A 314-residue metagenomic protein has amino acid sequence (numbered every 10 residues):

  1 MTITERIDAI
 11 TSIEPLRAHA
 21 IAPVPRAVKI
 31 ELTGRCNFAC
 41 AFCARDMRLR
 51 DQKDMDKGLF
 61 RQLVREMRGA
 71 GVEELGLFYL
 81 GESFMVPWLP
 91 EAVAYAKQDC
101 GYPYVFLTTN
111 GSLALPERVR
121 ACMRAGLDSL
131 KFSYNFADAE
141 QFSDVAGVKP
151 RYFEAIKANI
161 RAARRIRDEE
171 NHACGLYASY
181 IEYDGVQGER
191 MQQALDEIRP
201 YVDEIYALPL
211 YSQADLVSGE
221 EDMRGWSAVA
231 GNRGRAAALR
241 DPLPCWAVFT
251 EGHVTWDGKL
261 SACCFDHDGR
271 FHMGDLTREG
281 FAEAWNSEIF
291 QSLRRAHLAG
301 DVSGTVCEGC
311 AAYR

Functional and structural regions predicted by a protein language model:
M1-E5, M55-G58, Y102, R120-A284 (+2 more regions): Radical SAM enzyme [4Fe-4S]-AdoMet core and its adjacent flexible, acidic and glycine-rich loops/tails across
T2-S129, V145-E154, A158: Conserved alpha-helical substructure of the radical SAM core
I13-P23, N171, E288, A299-G300: Short loop/turn hinge sites at secondary-structure boundaries
I30, G34-N37, L239, D301-G304: Processing junctions and N-termini across compartments
N37-R45, A262-F265, G304-Y313: Local cysteine-cluster metal-coordination motifs and their immediate loop/turn environment, predominantly Fe-S cluster
